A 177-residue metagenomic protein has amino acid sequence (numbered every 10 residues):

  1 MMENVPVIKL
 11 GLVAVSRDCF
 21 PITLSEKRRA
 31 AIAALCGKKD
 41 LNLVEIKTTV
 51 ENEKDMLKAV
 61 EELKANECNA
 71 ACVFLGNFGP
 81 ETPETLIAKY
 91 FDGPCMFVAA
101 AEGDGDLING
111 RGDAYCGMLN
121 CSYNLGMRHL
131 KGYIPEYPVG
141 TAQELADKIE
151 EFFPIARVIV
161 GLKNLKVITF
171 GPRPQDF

Functional and structural regions predicted by a protein language model:
M1-F177: An N-terminal assembly and electron-transfer interface module characteristic of large anaerobic redox and radical
